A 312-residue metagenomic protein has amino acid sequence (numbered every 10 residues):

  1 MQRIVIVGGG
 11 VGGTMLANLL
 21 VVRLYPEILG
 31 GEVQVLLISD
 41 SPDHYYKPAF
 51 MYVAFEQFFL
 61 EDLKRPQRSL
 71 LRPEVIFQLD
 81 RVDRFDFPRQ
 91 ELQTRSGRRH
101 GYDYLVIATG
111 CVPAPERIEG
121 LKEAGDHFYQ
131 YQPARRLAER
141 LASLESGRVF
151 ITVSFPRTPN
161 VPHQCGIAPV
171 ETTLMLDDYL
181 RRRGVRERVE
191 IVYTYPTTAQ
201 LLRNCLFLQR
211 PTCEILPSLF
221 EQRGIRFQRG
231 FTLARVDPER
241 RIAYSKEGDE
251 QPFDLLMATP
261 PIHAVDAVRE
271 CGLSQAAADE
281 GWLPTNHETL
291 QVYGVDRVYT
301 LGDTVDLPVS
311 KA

Functional and structural regions predicted by a protein language model:
Q2-I76, P159-C205: Beta1-alpha1 glycine-rich phosphate/pyrophosphate-binding loop at the start of Rossmann-like nucleotide-binding domains
R3-I4, V75-R182, M257: FAD-binding core/adjacent interface of flavoenzyme oxidoreductases
A17-L19, F87-E91, Y131, V236-A243 (+1 more regions): Short gly/ser/thr-rich secondary-structure transition/capping motifs
V33-L36, P73-F85, H100, D177-E280: A Rossmann-like FAD-binding core segment of flavoenzymes
L37, F150, F155-P156, Q164 (+3 more regions): Active-site substrate-recognition segment that forms the wall of the catalytic cavity or substrate channel
K47-M51, I118-L121, V309-A312: Short acidic, glycine/proline-rich loop/turn micro-motifs
K122-E145, R240, P252-L255, T259-A312: FAD-site-proximal beta/loop scaffold in flavoenzymes
